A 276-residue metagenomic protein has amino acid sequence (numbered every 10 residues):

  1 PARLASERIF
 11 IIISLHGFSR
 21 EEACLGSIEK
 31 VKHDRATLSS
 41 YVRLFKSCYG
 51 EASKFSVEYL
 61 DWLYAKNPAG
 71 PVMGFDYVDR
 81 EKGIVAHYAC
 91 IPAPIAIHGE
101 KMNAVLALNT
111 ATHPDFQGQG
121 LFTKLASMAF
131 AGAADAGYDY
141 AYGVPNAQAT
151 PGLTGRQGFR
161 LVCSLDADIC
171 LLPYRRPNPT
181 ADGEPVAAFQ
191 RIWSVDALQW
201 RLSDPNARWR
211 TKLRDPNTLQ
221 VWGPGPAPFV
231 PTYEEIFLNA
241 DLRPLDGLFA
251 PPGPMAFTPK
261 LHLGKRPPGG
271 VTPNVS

Functional and structural regions predicted by a protein language model:
P1-E7: Short alpha-helix boundary/capping segments
F18-A36, R176-D182: Conserved N-terminal entry element of GNAT/NAT acetyltransferase domains
S40-Y41, F45-K46, E51-V72, R80 (+2 more regions): Amide-forming acyltransferase catalytic core, primarily the GNAT-like/NAT-type and related acyltransferase folds
D76, G83-A93, L106, A111 (+1 more regions): Conserved beta-strand in the GNAT
K101-P114, A227-A240: Conserved acetyl-CoA binding element of GNAT-fold acetyltransferases
T112, G118-A131, N239-A250: Conserved acetyl-CoA-binding loop-helix of GNAT-fold acetyltransferases
A133-N146, P251-P259: Conserved GNAT acetyl-CoA-binding A-motif
A256-S276: C-terminal functional modules
